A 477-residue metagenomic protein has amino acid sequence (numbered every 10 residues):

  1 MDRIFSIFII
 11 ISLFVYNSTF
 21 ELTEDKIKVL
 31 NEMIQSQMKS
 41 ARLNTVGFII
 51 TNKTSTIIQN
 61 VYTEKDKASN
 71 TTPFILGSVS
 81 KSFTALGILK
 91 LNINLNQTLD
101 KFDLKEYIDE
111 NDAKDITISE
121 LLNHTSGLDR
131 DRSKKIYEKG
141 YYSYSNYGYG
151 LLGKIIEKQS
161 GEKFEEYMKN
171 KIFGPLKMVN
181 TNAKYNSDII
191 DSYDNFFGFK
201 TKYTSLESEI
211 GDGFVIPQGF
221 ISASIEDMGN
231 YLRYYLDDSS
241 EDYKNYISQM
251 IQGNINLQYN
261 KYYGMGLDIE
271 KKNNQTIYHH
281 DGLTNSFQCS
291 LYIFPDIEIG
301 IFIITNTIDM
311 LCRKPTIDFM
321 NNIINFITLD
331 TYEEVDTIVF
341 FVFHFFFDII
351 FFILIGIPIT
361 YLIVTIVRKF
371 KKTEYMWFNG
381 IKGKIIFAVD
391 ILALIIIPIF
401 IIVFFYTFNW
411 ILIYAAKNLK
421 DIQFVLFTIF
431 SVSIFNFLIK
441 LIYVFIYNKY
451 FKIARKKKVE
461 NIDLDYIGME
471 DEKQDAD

Functional and structural regions predicted by a protein language model:
M1, Q474-D477: A positional/structural detector of protein chain ends, strongest at the extreme C-terminus and weakly at the extreme
M1-E21: Hydrophobic secretory-pathway targeting helix
E21-N52, T56, T71, K169 (+1 more regions): Catalytic loop of the DD-peptidase/beta-lactamase superfamily, centered on the K-T-G motif and neighboring
I34, F48, T54, K81-T84 (+7 more regions): Residue-level preference for non-acidic, small/hydrophobic
S40-V46, D66-E120, K135-Y147, I216-G219 (+1 more regions): Short active-site loop at a secondary-structure junction that contains or immediately precedes the catalytic residue(s)
T56, L104, I108-N285: Short, surface-exposed loop or secondary-structure junction motifs that flank catalytic or metal-binding residues
Q59-V61: Residue-level detector of high-confidence beta-strand sites
T63-D66, I308-M310: A short acidic/small-residue loop/turn micro-motif
